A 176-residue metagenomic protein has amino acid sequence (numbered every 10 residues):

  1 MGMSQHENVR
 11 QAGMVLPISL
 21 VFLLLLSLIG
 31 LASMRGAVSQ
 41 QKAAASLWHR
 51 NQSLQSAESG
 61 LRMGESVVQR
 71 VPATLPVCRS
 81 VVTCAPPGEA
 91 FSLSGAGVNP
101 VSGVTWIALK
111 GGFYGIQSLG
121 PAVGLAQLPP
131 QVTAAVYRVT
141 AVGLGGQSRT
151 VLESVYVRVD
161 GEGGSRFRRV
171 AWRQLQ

Functional and structural regions predicted by a protein language model:
G2-Q176: Terminal alpha-helical segments
